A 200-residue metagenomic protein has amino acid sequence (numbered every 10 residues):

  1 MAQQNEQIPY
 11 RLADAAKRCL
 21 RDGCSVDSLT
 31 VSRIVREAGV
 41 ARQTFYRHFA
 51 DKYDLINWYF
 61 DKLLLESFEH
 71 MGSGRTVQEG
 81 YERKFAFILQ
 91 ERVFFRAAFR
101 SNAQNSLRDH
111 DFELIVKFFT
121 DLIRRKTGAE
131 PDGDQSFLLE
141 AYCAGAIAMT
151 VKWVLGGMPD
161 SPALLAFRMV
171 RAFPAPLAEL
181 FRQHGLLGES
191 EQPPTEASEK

Functional and structural regions predicted by a protein language model:
M1-G23, S28-L29: Basic, helix-initiating cap at the start of DNA-binding domains
Q7-R18, E37, D54-S73, E79 (+2 more regions): Alpha-helical structural segments
A15-G23, L63-H70, G145-G156: Solvent-exposed, amphipathic alpha-helical segments
V26-D54: Helix-turn-helix
Q78-V93, S136, E140, A144: Amphipathic alpha-helical segments that line or abut small-molecule/effector binding pockets and mediate allosteric
Q104-A144, A148, R171, A178: Amphipathic alpha-helical packing segments from all-alpha helical-bundle domains
L155-K200: C-terminal peripheral helix-coil segments that are non-catalytic and often amphipathic
